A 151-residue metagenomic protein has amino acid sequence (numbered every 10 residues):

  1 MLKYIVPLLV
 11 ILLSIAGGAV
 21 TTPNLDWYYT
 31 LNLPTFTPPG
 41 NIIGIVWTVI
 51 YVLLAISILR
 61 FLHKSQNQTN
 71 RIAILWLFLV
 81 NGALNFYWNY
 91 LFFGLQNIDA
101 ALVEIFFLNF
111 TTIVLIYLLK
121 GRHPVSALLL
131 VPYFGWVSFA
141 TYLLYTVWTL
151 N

Functional and structural regions predicted by a protein language model:
M1-L9: N-terminal membrane topogenic signal
I11-D26: Alpha-helical transmembrane segments of multi-pass membrane proteins
P23-F36, L150: Membrane-interface helix termini and inter-helical loops of multi-pass transporters
P38-V52, N97-L108: Membrane-interface loop-to-helix entry segments
I56-Q66, A83-L95, L115-L118: Membrane-helix exit/interface motif
L62-I72, K120-A127: Membrane-interface helix-boundary motifs at transmembrane edges
W88-D99, G121, Y145-N151: Membrane-interface helix caps and helix-loop-helix hairpins in membrane proteins
R122-N151: Terminal transmembrane helical module of multi-pass membrane proteins
